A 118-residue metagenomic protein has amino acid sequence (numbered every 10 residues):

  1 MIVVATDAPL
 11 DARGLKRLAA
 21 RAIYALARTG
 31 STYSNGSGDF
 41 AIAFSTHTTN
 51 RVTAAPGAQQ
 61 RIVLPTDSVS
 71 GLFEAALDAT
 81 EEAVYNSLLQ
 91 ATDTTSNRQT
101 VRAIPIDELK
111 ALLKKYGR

Functional and structural regions predicted by a protein language model:
M1-R118: A structural signal for small-residue-enriched, beta-sheet-centric alpha/beta enzyme cores and oligomeric scaffold folds
